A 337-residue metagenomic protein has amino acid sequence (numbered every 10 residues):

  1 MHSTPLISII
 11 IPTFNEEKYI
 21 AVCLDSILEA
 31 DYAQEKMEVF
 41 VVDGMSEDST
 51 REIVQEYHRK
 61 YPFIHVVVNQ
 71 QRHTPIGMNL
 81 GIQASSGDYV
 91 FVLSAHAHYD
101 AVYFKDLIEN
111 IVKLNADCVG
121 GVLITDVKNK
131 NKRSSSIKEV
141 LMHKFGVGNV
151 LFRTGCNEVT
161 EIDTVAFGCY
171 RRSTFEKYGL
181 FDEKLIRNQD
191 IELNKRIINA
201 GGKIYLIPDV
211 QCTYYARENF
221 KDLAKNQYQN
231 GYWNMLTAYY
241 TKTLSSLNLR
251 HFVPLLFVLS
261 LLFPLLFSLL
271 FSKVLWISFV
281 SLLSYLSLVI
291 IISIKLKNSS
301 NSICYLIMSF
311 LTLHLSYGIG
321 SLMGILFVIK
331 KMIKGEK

Functional and structural regions predicted by a protein language model:
S26-K36: Short, acidic, metal-binding catalytic loop of nucleotide-sugar glycosyltransferases
D43-E52, A97-H98: A conserved acidic beta->alpha catalytic loop
N69-S85, D106, V165: Glycine-rich, basic loop-to-helix element that forms the pyrophosphate-binding segment of sugar-nucleotide handling
V90: Short aromatic/hydrophobic "clamp" motif used to bind/position activated sugar donors
V102-S135, Y215: Conserved donor NDP-sugar-binding/catalytic core segment of glycosyltransferases
T125, V147-S173, L185-I186, E192 (+3 more regions): A recurrent flexible, glycine/aromatic-enriched loop bordering the glycosyltransferase active site that acts as
V127, D182-S245: Catalytic donor/gating beta->alpha subdomain of glycosyltransferases that bind UDP-sugars
L256-K331: Membrane-embedded multi-pass helical conduit in multi-pass membrane proteins, especially envelope-biosynthetic
